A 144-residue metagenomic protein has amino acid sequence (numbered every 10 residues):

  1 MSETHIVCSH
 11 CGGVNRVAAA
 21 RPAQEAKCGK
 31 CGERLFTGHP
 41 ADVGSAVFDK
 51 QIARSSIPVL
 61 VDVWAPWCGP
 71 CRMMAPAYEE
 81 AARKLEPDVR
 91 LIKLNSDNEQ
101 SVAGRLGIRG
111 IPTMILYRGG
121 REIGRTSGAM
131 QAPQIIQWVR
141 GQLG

Functional and structural regions predicted by a protein language model:
C8-C11, C28-C31: Short cysteine-rich clusters marking metal-coordination/redox-active sites
G12-N15, L35, A75: Cys/His-rich microdomains that often coordinate metals
V14, P40-V59: A short beta-strand-turn-helix
V17-A26: Short linker/helix segments within small regulatory modules
G32-P40: Short Cys/His-rich micro-motifs in 6-15 aa windows
S56, V63-W67, G110: Short pre-active-site segment immediately N-terminal to redox-active cysteine/selenocysteine motifs in thiol-based
P70-L85: Typically the conserved alpha-helix immediately C-terminal to a functionally engaged Cys/Sec in thioredoxin-like
G110, I115-G144: Non-catalytic, surface beta->alpha helical segment in thiol-disulfide oxidoreductase systems
